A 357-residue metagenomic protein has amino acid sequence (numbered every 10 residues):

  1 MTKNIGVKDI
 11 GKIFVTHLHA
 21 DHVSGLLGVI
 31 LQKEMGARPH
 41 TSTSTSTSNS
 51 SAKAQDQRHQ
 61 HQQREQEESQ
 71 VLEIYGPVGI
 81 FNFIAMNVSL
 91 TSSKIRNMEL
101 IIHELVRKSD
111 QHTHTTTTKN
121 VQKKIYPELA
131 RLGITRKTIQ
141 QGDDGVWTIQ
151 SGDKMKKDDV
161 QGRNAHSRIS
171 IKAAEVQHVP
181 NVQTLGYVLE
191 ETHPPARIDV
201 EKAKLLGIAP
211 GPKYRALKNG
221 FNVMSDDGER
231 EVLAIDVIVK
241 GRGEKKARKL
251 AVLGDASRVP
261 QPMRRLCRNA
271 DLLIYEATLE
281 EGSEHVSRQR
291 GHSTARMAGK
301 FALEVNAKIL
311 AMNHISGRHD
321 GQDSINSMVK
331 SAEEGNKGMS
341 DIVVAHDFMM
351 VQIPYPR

Functional and structural regions predicted by a protein language model:
M1-E73: Active-site metal-binding motif and surrounding structural segment of the metallo-beta-lactamase
F14, K172, A311: Conserved Rossmann-like nucleotide-binding pocket used by diverse enzymes that bind dinucleotide cofactors
G25-K33, N87, D320-K330: Metal-dependent catalytic neighborhoods of phosphoester/phosphodiester hydrolases
M35, S92-I95, E333-M339: Short helix-capping segments at alpha-helix termini
V71-V78, H103, I274, I309-A311: Short internal beta-strands
S92-V106: A glycine-rich helix N-cap at a beta->alpha junction
H112-V252, A256-R265, L272: Active-site-proximal loop/helix segment associated with metal-binding centers of metalloenzymes
Y214-M349: Cap/insert and terminal regions of metallo-dependent hydrolase folds
